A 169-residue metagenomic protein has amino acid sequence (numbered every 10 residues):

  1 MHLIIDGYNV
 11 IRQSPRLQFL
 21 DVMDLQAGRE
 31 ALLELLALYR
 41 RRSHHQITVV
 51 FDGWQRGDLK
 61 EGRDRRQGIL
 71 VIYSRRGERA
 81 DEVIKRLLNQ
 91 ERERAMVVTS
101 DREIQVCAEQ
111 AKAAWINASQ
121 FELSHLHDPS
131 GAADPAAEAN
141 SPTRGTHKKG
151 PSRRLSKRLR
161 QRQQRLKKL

Functional and structural regions predicted by a protein language model:
H2-L3, N9-L169: Nuclease catalytic cores that cleave nucleic-acid phosphodiester bonds, predominantly acidic two-metal-ion
